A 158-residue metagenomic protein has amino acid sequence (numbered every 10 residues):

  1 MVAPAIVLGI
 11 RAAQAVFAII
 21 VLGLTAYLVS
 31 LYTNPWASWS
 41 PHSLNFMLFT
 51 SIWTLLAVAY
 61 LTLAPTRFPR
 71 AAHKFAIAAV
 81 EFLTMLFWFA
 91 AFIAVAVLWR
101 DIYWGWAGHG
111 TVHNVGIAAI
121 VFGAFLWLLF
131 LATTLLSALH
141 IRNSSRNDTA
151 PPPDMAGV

Functional and structural regions predicted by a protein language model:
M1, N34-L44, W106-V121: Juxtamembrane membrane-interface segments at transmembrane-helix boundaries in membrane proteins
M1-V2, H140-V158: Intrinsically disordered, low-complexity terminal tails of fungal membrane proteins
P4-V21, T25, P41-W99, A119 (+1 more regions): Signature of small four-pass
I77, V115, P151-D154: Membrane-helix boundary/juxtamembrane motif in polytopic membrane proteins
V97-H109: Alpha-helical transmembrane segments and their membrane-interface junctions in multi-pass membrane proteins
